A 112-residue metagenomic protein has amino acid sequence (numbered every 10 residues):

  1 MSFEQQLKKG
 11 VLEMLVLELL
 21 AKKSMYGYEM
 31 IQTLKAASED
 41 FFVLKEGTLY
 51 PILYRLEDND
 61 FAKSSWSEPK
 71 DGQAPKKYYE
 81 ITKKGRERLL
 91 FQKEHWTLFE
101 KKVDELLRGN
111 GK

Functional and structural regions predicted by a protein language model:
S2-Q5, W66-E68: Short beta-strand/turn micro-motifs at beta-sheet edges
E4-Q6, D60, G111-K112: Short, contiguous hydrophobic alpha-helices characteristic of membrane insertion segments
Q5-T48: N-terminal helix-turn-helix DNA-binding core of bacterial DNA-binding proteins
L49-L56: Basic amphipathic alpha-helical segments that dock to polyanions
E57-P75, E80: Beta-hairpin "wing" of winged helix-turn-helix
I81-G85: Accessory beta->alpha helical hairpin/"wing" motif in late/C-terminal subdomains of nucleic-acid enzymes
R86-K112: Amphipathic alpha-helical dimerization/coiled-coil segments that flank or bridge DNA-binding/regulatory modules
